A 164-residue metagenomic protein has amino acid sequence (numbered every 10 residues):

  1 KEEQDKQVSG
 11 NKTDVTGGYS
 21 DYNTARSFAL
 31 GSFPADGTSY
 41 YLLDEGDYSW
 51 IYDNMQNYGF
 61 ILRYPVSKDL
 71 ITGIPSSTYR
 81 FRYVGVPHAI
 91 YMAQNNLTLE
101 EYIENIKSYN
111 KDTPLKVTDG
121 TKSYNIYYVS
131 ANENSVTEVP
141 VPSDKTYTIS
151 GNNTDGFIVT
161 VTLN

Functional and structural regions predicted by a protein language model:
K1-N164: Cell-envelope/glycan interface and biosynthesis
